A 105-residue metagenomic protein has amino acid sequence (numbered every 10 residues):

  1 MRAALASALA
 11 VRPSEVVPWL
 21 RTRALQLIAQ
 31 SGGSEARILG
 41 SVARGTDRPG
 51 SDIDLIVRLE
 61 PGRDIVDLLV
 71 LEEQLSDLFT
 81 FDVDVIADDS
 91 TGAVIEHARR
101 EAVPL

Functional and structural regions predicted by a protein language model:
M1-E35, A43-R48, L59-L105: Catalytic core of pol beta-like nucleotidyltransferases
I53-R58: Amphipathic, hydrophobic secondary-structure cores in small proteins
